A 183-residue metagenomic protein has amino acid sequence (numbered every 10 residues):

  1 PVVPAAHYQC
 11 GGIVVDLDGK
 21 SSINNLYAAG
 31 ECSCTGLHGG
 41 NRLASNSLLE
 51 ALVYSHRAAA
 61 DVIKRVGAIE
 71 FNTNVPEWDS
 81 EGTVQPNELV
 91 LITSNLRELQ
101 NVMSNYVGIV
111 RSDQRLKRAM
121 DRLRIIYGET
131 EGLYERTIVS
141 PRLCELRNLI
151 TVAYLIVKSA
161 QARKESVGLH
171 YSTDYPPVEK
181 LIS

Functional and structural regions predicted by a protein language model:
V2-A5: Short Gly/Pro-enriched turn/cap motifs at secondary-structure boundaries
Y8-C10, V14-A28, C32-S183: Glycine- and aromatic-enriched mobile tails/lids
